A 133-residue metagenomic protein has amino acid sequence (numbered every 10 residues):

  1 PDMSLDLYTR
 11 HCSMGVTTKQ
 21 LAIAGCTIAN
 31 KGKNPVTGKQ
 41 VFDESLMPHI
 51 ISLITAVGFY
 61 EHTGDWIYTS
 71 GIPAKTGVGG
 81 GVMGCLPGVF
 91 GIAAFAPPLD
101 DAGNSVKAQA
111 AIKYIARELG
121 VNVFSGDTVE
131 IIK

Functional and structural regions predicted by a protein language model:
P1-V36, V41: Active-site-proximal helix/loop microenvironment of the serine DD-peptidase/beta-lactamase transpeptidase fold
I28-K133: Structured C-terminal helix/loop/strand segments within mature extracytoplasmic catalytic/sensor domains
